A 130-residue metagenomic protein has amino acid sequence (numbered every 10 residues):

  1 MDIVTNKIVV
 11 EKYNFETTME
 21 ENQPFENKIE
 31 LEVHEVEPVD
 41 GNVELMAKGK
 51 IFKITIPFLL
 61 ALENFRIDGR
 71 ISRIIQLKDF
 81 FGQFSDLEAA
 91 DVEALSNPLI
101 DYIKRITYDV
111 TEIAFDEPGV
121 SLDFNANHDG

Functional and structural regions predicted by a protein language model:
M1-N97, I113-G130: N-terminal intrinsically disordered, cationic/polar leader segments that include organellar targeting peptides
I100, K104-T107: Helix-rich interaction surfaces within compact, conserved domain-sized segments that mediate assembly or partner
